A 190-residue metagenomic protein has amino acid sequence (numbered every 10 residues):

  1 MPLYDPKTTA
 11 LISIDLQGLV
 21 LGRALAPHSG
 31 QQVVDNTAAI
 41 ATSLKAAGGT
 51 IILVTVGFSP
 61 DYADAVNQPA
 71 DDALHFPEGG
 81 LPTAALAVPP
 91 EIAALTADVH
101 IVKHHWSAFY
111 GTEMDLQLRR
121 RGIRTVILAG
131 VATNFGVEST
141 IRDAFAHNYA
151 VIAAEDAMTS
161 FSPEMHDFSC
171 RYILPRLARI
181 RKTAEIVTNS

Functional and structural regions predicted by a protein language model:
M1-A10, A39-A47, D72-S190: Active-site-adjacent betaalpha module
K7-T9, A26-V56: A short alpha/beta connector and helix-capping loop motif
S13, G49-G57, D61-Y62, A154: Short beta-strand segments at enzyme active-site cores
L16: Walker B catalytic acidic pair
L19-G22: Short acidic, Gly/Ser-rich segments with clustered Asp/Glu that frequently serve as metal-coordination loops in enzyme
A24-H28, E164-M165: Short, solvent-exposed loop/turn segments at secondary-structure boundaries
S29-N36, Q68, G80, A84: Generic, well-ordered alpha-helical segments
A63-A70: Short, flexible, mixed-charge acidic loops at enzyme active sites
